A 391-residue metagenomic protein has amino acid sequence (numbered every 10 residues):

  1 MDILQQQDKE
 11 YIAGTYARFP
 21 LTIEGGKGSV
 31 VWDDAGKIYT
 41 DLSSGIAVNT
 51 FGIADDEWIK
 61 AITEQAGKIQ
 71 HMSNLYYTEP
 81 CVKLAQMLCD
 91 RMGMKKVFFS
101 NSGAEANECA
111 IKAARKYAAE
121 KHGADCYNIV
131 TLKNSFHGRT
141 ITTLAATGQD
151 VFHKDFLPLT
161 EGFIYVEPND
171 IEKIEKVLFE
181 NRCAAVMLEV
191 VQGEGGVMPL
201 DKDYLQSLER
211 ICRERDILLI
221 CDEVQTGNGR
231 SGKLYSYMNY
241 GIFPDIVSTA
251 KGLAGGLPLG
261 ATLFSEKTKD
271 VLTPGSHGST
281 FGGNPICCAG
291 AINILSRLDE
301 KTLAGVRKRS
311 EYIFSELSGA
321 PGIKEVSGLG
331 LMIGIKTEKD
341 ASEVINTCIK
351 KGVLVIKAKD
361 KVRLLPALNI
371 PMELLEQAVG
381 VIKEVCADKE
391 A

Functional and structural regions predicted by a protein language model:
M1-A391: Conserved N-terminal phosphate-binding loop of PLP-dependent enzymes in the Aspartate aminotransferase
